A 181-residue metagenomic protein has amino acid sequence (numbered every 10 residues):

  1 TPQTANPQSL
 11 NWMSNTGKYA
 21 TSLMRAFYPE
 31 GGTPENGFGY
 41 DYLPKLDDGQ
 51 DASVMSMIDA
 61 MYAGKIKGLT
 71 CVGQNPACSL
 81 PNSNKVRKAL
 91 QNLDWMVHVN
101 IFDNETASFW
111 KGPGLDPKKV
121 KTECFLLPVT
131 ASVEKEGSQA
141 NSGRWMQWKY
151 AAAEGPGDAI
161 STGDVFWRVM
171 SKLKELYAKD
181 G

Functional and structural regions predicted by a protein language model:
T1-G181: Non-catalytic alpha/beta scaffold blocks inside enzyme catalytic domains
